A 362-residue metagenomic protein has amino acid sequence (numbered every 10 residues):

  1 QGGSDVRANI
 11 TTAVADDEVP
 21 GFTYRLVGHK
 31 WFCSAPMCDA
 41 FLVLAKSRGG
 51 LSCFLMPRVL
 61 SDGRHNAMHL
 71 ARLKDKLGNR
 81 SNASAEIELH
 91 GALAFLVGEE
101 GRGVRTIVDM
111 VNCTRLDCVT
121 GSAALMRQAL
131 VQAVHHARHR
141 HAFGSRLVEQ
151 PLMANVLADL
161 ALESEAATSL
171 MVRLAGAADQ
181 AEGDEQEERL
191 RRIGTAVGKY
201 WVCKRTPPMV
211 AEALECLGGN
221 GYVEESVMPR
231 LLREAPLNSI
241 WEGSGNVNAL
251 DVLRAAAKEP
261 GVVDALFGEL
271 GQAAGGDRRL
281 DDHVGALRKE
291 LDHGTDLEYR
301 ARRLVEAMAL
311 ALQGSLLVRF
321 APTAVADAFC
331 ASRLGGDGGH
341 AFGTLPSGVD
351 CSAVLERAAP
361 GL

Functional and structural regions predicted by a protein language model:
Q1-A40, E188-K204, P208-E224: Flexible, glycine/threonine-enriched loop-and-boundary segments that flank and lead into catalytic domains of large
F22-A67: A short core secondary-structure module
R25, R192-F267, D327, G335-L362: Alpha-helix capping/hinge segments and adjacent helical runs
D62-A67, A71, A83-T114, V131-V148 (+2 more regions): A glycine-rich, basic-preceded beta-loop-alpha segment at the flavin cofactor/substrate interface of flavin-utilizing
A71-L73, L96-M110, H135-P151, L174-L190 (+3 more regions): Conserved catalytic-core motifs characterized by acidic clusters
E165-K199, L214-E215, R288-A301, V305: C-terminal helix-coil-helix/basic helical segment that borders enzyme active sites and/or dimer interfaces and provides
E259, A265, E269-L362: C-terminal amphipathic alpha-helical interaction region
